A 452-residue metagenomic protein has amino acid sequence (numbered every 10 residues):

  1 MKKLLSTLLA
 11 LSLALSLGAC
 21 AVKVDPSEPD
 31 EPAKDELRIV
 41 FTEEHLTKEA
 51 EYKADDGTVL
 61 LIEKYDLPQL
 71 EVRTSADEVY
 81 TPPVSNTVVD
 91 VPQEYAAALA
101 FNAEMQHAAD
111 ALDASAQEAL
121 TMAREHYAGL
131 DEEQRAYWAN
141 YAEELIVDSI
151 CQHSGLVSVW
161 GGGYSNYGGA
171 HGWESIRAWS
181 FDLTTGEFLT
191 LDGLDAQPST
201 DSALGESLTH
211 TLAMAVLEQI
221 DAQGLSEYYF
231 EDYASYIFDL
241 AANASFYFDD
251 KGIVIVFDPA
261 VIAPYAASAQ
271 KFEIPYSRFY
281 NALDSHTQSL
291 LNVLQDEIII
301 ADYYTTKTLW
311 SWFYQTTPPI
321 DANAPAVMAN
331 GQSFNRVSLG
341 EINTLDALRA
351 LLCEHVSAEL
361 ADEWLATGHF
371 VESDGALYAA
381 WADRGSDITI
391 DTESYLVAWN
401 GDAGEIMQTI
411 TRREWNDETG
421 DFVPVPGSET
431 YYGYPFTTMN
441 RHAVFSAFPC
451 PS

Functional and structural regions predicted by a protein language model:
M1-L9: Positively charged n-region of N-terminal signal peptides that target proteins for export
S16-A19: C-terminal motif of bacterial Sec signal peptides marking the signal peptidase cleavage site
A21-Q295: Compositionally biased intrinsically disordered regions enriched in Thr/Gly
E71, E94-E104, N292-A380: Core segments of small alpha/beta cavity-forming domains
E144-I150, R177-S180, T392-V397, F422 (+1 more regions): Hydrophobic/aromatic beta-strand elements that line small-molecule binding cavities or substrate pockets in beta-rich
S149-S154, V371-D417: Surface-exposed, charged secondary-structure patches
W160, V256, M407-T409, S446: Beta-strand residues in well-ordered beta-sheet regions across diverse protein folds
L183-T190, E405-M407, D417-S452: Short beta-strand edge/turn micro-motifs at domain boundaries
